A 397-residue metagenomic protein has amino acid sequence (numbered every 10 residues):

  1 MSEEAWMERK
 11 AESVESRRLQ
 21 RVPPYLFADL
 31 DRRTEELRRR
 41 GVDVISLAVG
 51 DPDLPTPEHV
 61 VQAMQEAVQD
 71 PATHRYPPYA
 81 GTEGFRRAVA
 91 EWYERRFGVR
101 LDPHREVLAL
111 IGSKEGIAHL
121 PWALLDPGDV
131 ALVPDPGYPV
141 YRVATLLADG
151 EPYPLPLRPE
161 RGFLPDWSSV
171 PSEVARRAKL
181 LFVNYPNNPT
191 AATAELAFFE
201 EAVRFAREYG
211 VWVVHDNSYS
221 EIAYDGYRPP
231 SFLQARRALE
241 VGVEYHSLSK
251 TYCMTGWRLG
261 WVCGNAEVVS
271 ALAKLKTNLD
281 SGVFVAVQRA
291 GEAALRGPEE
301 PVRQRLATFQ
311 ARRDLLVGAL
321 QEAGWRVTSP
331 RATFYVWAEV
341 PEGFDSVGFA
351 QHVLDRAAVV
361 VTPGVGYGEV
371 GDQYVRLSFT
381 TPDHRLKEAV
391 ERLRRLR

Functional and structural regions predicted by a protein language model:
M1-E3, V99, G343, H352-T362 (+1 more regions): PLP-dependent enzyme catalytic core of the Aspartate aminotransferase-like
S2-G112, H119, A294-G297: N-terminal small-domain helix-loop-helix segment of the aminotransferase-like
L37-R40, A148, E208-Y209, A323 (+1 more regions): Helix C-cap/helix->beta junction micro-motif
A123-T145: Conserved PLP-anchoring active-site segment centered on the Schiff-base-forming lysine
Y153, R158-Y227: Active-site phosphate-binding strand-loop segment of PLP-dependent enzymes
R228, A235-A271: Active-site PLP attachment segment
L272-L279, A294-G318: Structural signature of PLP-dependent enzymes
E292, A307-V317, V327-E339, G371: Conserved glycine-rich beta-strand-loop-beta hairpin in the small C-terminal domain of fold type I
